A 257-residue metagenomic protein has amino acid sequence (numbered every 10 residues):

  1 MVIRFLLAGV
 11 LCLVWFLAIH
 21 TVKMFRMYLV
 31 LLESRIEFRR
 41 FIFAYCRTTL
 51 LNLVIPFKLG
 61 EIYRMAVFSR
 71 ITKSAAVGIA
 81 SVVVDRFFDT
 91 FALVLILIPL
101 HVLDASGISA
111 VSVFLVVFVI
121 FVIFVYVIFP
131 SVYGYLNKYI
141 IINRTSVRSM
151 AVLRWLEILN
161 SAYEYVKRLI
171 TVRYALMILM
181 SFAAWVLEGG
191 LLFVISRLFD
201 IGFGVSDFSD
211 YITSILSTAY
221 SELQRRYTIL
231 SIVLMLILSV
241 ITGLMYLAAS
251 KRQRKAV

Functional and structural regions predicted by a protein language model:
M1-A8, S69-F88, L176: Cytosolic-side membrane-entry/anchor segment at the start of a transmembrane helix
M1-T48, L103-V257: Predominantly cytoplasmic-facing regulatory/coupling regions of multi-pass membrane proteins
V22-K23, L59, A92-L100, I120: Membrane-embedded alpha-helical core segments of multi-pass
K23-L29, L50, I55, R64-V67 (+2 more regions): Hydrophobic side chains within alpha-helical segments
R40-F43, G60-I62, K73-F87, L230: Membrane-interface alpha-helices at helix entry/exit sites of multi-pass transporters
I42-T72, L156: Extended non-transmembrane interhelical loops and adjacent amphipathic helices of multipass membrane proteins
L51-I55, I79-V102, I232-I241: Membrane-embedded alpha-helical segments of transport systems, primarily multispan ion/solute transporters
R64, L97, Y220-Q224: Generic transmembrane alpha-helix signature in multi-pass membrane proteins, especially transporters/channels
